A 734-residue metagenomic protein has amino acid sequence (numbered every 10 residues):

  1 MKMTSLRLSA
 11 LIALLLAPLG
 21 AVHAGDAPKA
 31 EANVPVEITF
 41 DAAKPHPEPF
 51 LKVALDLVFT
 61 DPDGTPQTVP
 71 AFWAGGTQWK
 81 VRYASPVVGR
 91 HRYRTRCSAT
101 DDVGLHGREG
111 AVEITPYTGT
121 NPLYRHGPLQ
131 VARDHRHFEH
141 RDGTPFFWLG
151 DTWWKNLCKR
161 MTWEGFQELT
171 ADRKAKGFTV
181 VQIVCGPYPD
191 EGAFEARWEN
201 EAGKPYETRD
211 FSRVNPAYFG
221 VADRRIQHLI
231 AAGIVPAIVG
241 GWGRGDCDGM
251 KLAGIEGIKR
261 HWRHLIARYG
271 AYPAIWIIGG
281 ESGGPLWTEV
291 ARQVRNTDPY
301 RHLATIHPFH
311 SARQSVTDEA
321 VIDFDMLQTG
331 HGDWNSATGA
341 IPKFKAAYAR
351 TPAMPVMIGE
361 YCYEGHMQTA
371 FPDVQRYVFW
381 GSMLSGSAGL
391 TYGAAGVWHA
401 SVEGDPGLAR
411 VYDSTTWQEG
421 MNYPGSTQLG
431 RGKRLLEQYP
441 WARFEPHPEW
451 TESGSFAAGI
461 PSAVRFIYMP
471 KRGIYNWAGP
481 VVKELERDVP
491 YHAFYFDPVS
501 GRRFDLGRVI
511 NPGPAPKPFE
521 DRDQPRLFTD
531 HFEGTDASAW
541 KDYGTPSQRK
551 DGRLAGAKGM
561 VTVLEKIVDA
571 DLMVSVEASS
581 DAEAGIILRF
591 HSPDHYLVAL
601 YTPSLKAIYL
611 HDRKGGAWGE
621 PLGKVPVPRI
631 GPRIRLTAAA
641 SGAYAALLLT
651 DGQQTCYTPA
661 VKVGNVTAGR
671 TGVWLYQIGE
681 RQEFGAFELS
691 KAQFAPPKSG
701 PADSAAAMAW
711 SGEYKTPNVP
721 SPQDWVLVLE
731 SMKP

Functional and structural regions predicted by a protein language model:
D26-A30, P45, P352, Y363-H366 (+5 more regions): Aromatic- and carboxylate-lined catalytic core of secreted/periplasmic carbohydrate-active enzymes
V58, T65-R133: Extended acidic/polar, glycine-enriched regions that form or flank non-catalytic beta-rich accessory modules
Y117, P122-F324, Q328-N335: Active-site mouth of glycoside hydrolases
P236, F532, V574-V576, R629-A660: Carbohydrate-binding surfaces in secreted/extracellular proteins
R260, A274, G279-E419: Extracellular glycoside hydrolase catalytic/binding regions
A555-K614: Secretory/extracellular carbohydrate-interaction modules and structurally similar beta-sandwich "look-alikes"
K614-R635: Short, aromatic/His-centered strand-loop micro-motif at the edge of beta-sheets
Y657-E683, P697-E713, N718-P720, V728: Flexible glycan-contacting loops in extracellular carbohydrate-active proteins
